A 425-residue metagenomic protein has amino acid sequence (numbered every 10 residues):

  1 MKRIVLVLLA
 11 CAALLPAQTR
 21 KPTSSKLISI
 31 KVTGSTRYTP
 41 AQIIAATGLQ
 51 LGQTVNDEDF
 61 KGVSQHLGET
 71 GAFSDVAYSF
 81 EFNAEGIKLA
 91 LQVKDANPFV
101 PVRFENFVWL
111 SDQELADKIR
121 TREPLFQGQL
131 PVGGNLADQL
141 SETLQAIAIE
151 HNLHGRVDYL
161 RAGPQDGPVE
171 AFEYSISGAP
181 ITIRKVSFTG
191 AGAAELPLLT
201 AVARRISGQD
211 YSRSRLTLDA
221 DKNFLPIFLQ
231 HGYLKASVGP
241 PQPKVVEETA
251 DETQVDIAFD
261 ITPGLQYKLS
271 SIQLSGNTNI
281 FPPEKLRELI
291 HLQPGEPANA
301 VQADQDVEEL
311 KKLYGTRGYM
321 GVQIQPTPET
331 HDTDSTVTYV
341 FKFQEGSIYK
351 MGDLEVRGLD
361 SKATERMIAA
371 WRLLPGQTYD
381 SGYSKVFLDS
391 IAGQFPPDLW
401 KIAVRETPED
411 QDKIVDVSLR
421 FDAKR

Functional and structural regions predicted by a protein language model:
M1-I4, G155: Positively charged n-region of N-terminal signal peptides that target proteins for export
L8-A17: Hydrophobic h-region of N-terminal signal peptides that target proteins for export in Gram-negative bacteria
T19-R425: Interaction-mediating elements
